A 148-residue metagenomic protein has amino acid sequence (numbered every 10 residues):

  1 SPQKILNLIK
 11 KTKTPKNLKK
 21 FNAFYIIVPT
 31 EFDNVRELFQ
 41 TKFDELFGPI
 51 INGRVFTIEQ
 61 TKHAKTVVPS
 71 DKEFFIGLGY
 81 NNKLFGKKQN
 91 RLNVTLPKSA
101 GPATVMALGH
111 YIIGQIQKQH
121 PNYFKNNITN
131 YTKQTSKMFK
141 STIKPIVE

Functional and structural regions predicted by a protein language model:
S1-E148: A SIS-like phosphosugar-recognition module
